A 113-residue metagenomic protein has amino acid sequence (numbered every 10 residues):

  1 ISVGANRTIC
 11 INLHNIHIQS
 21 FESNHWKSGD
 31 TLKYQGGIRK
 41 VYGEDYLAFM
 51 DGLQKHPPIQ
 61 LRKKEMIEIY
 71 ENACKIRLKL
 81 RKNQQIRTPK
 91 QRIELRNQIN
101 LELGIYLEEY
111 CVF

Functional and structural regions predicted by a protein language model:
I1-I18, K27: Histidine-centered nuclease catalytic patch
S23: Short Cys/His-rich metal-coordination motifs, predominantly Zn2+-binding knuckles/fingers
W26-F113: Extended charged
